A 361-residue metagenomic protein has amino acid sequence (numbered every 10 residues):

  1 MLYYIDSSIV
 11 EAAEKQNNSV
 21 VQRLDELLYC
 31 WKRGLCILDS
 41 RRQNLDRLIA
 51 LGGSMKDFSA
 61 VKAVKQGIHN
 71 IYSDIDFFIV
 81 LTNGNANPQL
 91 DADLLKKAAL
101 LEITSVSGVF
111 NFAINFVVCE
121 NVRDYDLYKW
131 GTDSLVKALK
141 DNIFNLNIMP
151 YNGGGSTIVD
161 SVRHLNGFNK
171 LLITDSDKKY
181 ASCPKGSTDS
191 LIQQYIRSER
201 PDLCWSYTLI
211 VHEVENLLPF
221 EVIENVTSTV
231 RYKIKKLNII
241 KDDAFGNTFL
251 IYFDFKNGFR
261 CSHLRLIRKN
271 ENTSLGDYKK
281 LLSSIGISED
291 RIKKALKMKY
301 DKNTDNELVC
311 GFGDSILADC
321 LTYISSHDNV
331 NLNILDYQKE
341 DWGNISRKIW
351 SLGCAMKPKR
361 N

Functional and structural regions predicted by a protein language model:
M1-N361: Acidic, divalent-metal-binding catalytic cores of TOPRIM and closely related two-metal-ion phosphodiester/pyrophosphate
